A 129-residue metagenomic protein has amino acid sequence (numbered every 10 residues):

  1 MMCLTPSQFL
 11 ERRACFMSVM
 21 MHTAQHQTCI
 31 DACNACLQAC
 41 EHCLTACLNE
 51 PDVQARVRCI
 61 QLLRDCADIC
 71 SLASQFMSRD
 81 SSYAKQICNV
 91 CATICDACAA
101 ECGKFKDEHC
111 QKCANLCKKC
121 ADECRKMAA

Functional and structural regions predicted by a protein language model:
M2-A129: Amphipathic alpha-helical hairpins
